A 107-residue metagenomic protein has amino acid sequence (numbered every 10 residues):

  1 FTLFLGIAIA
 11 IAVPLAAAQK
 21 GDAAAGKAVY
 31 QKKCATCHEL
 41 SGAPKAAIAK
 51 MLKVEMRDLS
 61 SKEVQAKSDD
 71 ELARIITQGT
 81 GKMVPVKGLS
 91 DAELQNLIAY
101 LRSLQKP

Functional and structural regions predicted by a protein language model:
F1-F4, G42-A46, K50, K67-E71: Membrane-targeting and insertion segments and their boundary/processing signals
F1-G21, K106-P107: N-terminal export/targeting leaders of redox proteins
L5, A12-V13, A46, L59 (+1 more regions): A general structural-boundary detector
I7-A16, K32, R57, Q78 (+1 more regions): Compositionally biased, intrinsically disordered low-complexity segments
G21-V54, Q78-K87, S103-P107: Periplasmic/extracellular electron-transfer cofactor-ligation site, primarily the c-type cytochrome heme-c attachment
M51-Q105: Extracytoplasmic electron-transfer domains, predominantly the class I c-type cytochrome c fold
